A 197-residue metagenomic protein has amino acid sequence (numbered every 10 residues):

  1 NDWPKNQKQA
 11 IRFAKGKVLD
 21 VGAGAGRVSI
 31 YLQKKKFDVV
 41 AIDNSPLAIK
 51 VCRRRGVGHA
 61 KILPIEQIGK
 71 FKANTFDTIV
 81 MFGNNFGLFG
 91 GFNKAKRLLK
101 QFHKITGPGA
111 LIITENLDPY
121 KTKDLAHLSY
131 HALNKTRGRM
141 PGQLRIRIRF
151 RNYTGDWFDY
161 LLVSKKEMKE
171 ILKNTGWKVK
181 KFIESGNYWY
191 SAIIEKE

Functional and structural regions predicted by a protein language model:
N1-K17: Conserved alpha-helix/loop element of class I SAM-dependent methyltransferases that forms part of the SAM/SAH-binding
A25: Conserved SAM/SAH-binding loop
S45-P46: Conserved SAM/SAH-binding beta-strand->alpha-helix loop
G56-Q67: Conserved SAM-binding strand-loop segment of SAM-dependent methyltransferases
K70-I79: A short acidic, Gly/Pro-enriched loop at the edge of an enzyme's catalytic core that lines a small-molecule cofactor
A95-P108: A short glycine-rich, Lys/Arg-flanked "PGG" loop and its adjoining helix->strand segment in the class I
G107-K169, K173: SAM-dependent methyltransferase
T175-E197: Core SAM-dependent methyltransferase catalytic element
